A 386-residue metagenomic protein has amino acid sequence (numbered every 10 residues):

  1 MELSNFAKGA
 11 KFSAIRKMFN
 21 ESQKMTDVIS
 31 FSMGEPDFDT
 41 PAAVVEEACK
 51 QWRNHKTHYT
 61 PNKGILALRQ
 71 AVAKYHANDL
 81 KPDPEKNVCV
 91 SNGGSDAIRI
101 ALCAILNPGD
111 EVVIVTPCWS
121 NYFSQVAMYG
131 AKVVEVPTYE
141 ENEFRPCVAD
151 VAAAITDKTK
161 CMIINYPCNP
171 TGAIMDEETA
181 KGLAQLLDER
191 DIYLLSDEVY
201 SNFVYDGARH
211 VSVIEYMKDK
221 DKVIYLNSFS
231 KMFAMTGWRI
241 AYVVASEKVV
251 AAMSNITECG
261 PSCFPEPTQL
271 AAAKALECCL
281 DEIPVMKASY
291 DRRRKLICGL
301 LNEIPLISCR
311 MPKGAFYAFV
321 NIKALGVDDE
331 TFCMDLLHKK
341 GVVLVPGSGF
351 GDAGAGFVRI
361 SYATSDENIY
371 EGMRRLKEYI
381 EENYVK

Functional and structural regions predicted by a protein language model:
E2-N5, G9-K11, E21-M25, I29 (+4 more regions): PLP-dependent class I/II
H55-Y59: A short acidic, glycine-rich active-site loop that binds or catalyzes chemistry on phosphate/adenosine moieties
K63-G64: Short beta-strand to alpha-helix junction loop
